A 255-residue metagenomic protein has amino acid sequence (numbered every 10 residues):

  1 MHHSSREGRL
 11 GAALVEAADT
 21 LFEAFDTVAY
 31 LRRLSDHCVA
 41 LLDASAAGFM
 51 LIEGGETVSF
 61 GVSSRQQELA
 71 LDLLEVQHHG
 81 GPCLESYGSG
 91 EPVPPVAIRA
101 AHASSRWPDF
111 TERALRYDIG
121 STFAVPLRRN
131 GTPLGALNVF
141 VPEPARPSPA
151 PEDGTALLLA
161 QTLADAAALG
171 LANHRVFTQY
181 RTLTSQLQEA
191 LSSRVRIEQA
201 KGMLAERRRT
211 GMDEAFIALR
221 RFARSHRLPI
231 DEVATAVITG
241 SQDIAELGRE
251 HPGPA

Functional and structural regions predicted by a protein language model:
H2-V15, D19-F60, A70-D72, G80 (+4 more regions): Helix-loop-beta substructure at the N-terminus of cytosolic sensory domains that couple signal/ligand detection
I52, E68-R106, T111-G120: Regulatory sensory and allosteric helical modules in signal-transduction proteins and certain transcription factors
T111, A124, A136: Short hydrophobic/aromatic beta-strand element in the GNAT-like acyltransferase core that lines or flanks the acyl-donor
S121-R128: Short hydrophobic beta-strand micro-motif common in sensory/regulatory domains
G135-P151, D165-A166: Short beta-strand-to-loop transition segments that serve as allosteric relay/switch motifs in sensory/regulatory domains
L157-A168: Allosteric cytosolic regulatory segments
V176-P254: Signal-transducing coiled-coil/dimerization helices and immediately adjacent hinge/linker segments that couple sensory
